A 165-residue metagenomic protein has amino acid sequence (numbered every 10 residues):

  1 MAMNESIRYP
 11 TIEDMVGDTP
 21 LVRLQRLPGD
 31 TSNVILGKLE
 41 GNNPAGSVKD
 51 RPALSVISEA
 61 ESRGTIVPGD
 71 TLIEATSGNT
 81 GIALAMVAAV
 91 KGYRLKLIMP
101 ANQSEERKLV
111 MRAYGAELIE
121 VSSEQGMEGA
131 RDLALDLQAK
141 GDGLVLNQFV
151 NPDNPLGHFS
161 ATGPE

Functional and structural regions predicted by a protein language model:
M1-E165: PLP-dependent amino-acid enzyme catalytic core
